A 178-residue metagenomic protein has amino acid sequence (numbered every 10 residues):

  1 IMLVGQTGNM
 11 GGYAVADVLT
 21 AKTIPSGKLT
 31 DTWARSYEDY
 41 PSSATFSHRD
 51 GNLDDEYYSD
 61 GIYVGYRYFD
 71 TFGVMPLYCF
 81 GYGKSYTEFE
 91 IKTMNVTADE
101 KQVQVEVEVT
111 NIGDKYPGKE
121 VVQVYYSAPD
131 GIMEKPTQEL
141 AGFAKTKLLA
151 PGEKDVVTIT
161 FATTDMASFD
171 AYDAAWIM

Functional and structural regions predicted by a protein language model:
I1-K119, Y125, P151-E153, I177-M178: Secreted, periplasmic, or luminal enzymes acting at the cell surface/secretory milieu
V109-G113, A128-D130, T163-D165: Beta-strand elements of well-folded, non-transmembrane domains
Y116-V124, P136, D170-Y172: Short, hydrophobic/aromatic beta-strand segments
I132-D173: Intrinsically disordered, low-complexity Pro/Gly/Ser/Thr-rich segments with frequent PxxP/GP/PP motifs and embedded
